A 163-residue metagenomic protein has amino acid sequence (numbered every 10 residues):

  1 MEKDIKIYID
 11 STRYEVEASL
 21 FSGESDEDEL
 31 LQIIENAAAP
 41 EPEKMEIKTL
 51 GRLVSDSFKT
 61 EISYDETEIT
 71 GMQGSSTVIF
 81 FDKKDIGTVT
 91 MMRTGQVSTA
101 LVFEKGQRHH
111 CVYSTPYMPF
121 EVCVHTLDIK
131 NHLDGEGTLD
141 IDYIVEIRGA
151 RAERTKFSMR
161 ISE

Functional and structural regions predicted by a protein language model:
M1-K6, D56-S63, T88-V89, R108 (+1 more regions): Short, hydrophobic/aromatic-rich segments at coil-to-beta transitions
M1-L53: Charge-rich, low-complexity N-terminal segments
Y8-E17, D65-T67, H125, D142-I144: Generic short beta-strand segments
D26-E29, F81-K84, K156-E163: A short, surface-exposed beta-strand/turn
A38-Q96: Short, well-structured hydrophobic secondary-structure segments
L53-S57, D82-D85, S114-Y117, D134 (+1 more regions): A short, structured loop/turn motif at beta-sheet edges
M92-G137: Acidic, glycine-rich flexible loop segments
K130-E163: Mixed-charge, glycine-accented linear interaction segment located at domain edges/termini
